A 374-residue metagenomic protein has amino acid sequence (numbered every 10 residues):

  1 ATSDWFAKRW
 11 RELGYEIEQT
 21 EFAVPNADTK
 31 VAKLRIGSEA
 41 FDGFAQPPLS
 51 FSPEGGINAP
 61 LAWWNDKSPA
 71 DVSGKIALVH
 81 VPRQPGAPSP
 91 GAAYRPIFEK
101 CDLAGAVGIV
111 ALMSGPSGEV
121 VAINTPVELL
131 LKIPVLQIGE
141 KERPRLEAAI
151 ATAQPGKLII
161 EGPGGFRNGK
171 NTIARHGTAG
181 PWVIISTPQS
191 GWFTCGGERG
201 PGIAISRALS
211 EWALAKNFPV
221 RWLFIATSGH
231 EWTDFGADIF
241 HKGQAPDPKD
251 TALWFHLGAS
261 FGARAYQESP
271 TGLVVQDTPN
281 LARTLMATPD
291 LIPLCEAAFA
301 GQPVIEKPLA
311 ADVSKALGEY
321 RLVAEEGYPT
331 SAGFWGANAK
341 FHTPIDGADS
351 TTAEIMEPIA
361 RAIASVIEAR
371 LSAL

Functional and structural regions predicted by a protein language model:
A1, L13, T20-F22, L34 (+5 more regions): N-terminal capping segment at the start of a domain
A1-I76, V81-P85: Noncatalytic luminal/extracellular "stalk/propeptide" segments of secretory-pathway proteins
T2-E12, P96, K100, K141 (+10 more regions): Extracytoplasmic/secreted proteins, especially bacterial periplasmic and envelope-associated proteins
Q19, I76-H80, G108-L112, V135-Q137 (+6 more regions): Structural recognition of the beta-strand scaffold that forms the well-ordered cores of secreted hydrolase catalytic
I36-D71, N124-E198, A208-A215, P219-W222: Soluble metallo-hydrolase cores and metallopeptidase-like ectodomains found primarily in the secretory/periplasmic
P82-Q84, G115-P116, Q189-G191, A226-T233 (+2 more regions): Acidic, glycine-rich active-site loops and adjacent beta-strand->loop/helix elements that engage anionic groups
A179, T227-S331: Metal-dependent peptidase/peptidase-like ectodomains
W222, A337-L374: His/Asp/Glu-rich mid-to-C-terminal helical/loop segments that flank catalytic regions of hydrolases
